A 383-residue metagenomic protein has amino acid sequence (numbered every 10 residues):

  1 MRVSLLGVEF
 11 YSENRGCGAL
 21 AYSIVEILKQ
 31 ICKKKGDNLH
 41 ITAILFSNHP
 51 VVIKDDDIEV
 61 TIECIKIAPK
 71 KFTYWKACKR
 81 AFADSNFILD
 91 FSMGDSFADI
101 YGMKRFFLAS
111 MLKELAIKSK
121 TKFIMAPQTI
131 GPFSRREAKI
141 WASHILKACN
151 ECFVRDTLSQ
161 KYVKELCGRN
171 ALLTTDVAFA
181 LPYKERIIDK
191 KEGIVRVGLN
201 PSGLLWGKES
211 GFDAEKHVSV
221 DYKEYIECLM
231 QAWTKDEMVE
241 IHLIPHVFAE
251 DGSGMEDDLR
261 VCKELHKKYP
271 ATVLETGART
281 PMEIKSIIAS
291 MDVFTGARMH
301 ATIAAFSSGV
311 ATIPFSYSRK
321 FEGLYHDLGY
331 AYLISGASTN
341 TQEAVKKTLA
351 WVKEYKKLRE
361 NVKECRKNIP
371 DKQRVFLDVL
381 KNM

Functional and structural regions predicted by a protein language model:
M1-M383: Active-site anion-handling motifs in enzyme catalytic cores
